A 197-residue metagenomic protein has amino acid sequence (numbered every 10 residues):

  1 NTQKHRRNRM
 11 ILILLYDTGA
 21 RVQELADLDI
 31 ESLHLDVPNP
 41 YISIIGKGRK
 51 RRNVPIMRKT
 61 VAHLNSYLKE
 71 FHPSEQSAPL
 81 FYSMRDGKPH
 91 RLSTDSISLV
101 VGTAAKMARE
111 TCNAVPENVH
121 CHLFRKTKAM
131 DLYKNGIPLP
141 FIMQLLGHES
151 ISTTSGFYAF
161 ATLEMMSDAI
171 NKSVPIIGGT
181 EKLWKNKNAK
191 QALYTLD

Functional and structural regions predicted by a protein language model:
N1-D197: Conserved catalytic core of the tyrosine transesterase superfamily
